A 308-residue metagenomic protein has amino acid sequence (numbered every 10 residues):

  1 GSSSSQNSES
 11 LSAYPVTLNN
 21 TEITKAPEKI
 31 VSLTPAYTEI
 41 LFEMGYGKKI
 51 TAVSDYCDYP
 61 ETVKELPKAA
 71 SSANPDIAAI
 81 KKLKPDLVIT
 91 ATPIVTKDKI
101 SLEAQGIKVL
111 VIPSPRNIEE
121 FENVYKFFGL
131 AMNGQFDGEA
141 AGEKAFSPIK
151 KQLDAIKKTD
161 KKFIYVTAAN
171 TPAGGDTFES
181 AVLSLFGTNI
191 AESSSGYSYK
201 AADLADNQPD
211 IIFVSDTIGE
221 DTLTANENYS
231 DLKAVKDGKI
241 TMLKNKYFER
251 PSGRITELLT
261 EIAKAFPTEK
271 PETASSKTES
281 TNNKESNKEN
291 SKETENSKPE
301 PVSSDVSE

Functional and structural regions predicted by a protein language model:
G1-T38, Q135-I164, N207-Q208, K264-E308: Bacterial Sec-exported substrate-binding components of ABC uptake systems
T21, T38-E43, D58-T62, T171-G175 (+2 more regions): Short, solvent-exposed loop/turn elements at domain surfaces
K29-I94, A191-S193: A short, structured surface patch at a secondary-structure boundary
T34, T92-P93, S114, A168-A169 (+4 more regions): Short secondary-structure boundary segments
S54-Y59, G142, T171-Y199: Alpha-helical, coiled-coil/dimerization segments enriched in small aliphatic residues
P75, E120-N133, E143, I156 (+3 more regions): Structured C-terminal subdomain patch of bacterial secreted/periplasmic proteins
I77-K84, S101-Q105, K200-P209: Short helices/loops that flank or line small-molecule/ion binding pockets
K97, I112-F128, K162-A181: Extracytoplasmic ligand-binding site segments that recognize negatively charged/polar headgroups
